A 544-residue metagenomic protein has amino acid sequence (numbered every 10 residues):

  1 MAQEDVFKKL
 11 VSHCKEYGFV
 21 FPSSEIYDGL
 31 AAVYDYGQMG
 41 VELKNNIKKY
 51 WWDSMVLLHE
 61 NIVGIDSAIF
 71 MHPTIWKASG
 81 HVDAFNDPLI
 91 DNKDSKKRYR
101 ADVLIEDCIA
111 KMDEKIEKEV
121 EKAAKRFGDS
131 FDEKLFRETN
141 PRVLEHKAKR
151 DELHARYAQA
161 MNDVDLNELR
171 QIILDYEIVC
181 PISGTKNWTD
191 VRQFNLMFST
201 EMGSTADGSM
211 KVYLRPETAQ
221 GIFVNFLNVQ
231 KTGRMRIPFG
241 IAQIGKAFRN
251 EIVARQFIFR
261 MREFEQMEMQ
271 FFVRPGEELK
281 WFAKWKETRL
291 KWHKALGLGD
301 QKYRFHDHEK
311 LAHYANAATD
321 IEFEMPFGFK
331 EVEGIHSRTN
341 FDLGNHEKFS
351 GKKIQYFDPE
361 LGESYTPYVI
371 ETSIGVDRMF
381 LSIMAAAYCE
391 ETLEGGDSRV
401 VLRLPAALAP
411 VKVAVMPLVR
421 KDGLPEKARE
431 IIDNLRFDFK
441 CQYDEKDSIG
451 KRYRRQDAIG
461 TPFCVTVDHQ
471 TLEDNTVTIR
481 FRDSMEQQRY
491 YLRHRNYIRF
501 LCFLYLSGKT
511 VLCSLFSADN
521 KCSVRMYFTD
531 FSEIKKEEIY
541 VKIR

Functional and structural regions predicted by a protein language model:
M1-L512, S517-N520, M526-D530, I534-R544: NTP/phosphate- and nucleic-acid-binding module
